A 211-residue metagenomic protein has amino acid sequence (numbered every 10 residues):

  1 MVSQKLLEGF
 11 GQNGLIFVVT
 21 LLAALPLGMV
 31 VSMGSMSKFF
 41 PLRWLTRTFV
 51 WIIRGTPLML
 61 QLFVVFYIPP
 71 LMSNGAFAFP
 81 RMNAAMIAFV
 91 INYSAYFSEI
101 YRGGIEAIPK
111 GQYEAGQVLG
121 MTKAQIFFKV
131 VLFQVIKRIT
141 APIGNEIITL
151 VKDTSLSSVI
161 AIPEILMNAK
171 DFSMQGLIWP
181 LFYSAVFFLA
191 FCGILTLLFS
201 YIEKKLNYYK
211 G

Functional and structural regions predicted by a protein language model:
M1-G211: Transmembrane alpha-helices and adjacent helix-loop boundaries
